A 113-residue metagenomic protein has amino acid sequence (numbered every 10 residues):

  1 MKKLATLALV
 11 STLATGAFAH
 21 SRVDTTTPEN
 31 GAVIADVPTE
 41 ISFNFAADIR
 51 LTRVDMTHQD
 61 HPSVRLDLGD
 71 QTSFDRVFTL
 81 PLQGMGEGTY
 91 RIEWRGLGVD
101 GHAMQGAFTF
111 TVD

Functional and structural regions predicted by a protein language model:
K2-V10: Sec-dependent signal peptide recognition, specifically the positively charged N-region followed immediately by
A14-G16: N-terminal signal peptide c-region/cleavage motif recognized by signal peptidases
F18-T27: Cleaved targeting-peptide boundary
R22, T39, R76: Exposed loop/turn and edge beta-strand positions of beta-sandwich/beta-sheet ligand-binding modules
T27, P38, F108: Solvent-exposed, flexible loop/coil residues
I34, S42-T111: Acidic, low-complexity Ser/Thr/Gly/Pro-rich repeat segments typical of extracellular/periplasmic and surface-exposed
